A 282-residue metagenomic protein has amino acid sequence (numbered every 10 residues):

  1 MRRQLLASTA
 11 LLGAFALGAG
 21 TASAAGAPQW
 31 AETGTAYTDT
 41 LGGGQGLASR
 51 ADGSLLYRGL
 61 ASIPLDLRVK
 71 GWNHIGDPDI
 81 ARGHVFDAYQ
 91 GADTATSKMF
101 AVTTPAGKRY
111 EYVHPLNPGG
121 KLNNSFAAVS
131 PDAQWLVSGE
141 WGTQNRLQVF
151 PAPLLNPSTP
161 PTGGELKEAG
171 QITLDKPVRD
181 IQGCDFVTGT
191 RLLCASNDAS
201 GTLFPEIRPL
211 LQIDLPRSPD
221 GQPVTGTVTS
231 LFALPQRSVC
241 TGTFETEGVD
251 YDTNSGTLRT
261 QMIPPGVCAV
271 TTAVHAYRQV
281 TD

Functional and structural regions predicted by a protein language model:
G34-L60, N73-D77: Beta-strand-rich domains and repeat architectures in extracellular enzymes and scaffolds, especially beta-propellers
T35-T40, L67-G71, H114-K121, I172-P177 (+1 more regions): Surface loop/turn motifs at the tips and blade-to-blade linkers of beta-strand repeat domains
G42-G43, N73-H74, T96, K121-S125 (+2 more regions): Beta-rich catalytic cores
S49-D52, I80-R82, P131-A133, F186-G189 (+1 more regions): Residue-level detector of Asp-centered blade-edge/turn motifs that repeat once per structural unit in beta-propeller
S62-K98, R109-P118: Blade-loop segments of beta-propeller domains
P64, T94-V102, Q144-P153, G201-L215 (+1 more regions): Structural motif
K176-T227: Loop/turn-rich, solvent-exposed surfaces of beta-rich toroidal or solenoidal domains
Q222-Y251: Conserved blade-ending motifs and adjacent loop-strand segments that build the rim/top face of beta-propeller domains
